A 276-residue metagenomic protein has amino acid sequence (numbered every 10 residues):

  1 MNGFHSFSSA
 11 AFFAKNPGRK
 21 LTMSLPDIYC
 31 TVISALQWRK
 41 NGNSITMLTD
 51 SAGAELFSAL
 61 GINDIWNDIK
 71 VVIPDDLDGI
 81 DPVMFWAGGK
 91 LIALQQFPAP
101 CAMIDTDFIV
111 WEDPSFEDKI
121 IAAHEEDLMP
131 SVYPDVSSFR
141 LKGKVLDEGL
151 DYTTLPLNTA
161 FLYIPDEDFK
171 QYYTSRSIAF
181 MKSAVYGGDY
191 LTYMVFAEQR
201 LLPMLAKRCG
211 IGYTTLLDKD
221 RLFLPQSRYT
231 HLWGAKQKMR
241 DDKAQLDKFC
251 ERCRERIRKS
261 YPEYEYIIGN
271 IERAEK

Functional and structural regions predicted by a protein language model:
M1-L77, W233-K276: N-terminal anchoring/stem segment of glycosyltransferases
N16, L56-L60, D113-S115, L201-L205: A short acidic (Asp/Glu
P26-I28, I33-S34, D75-I104: A conserved donor-nucleotide-binding helix/loop in the catalytic core of Leloir-type glycosyltransferases
S44-I45, C101, I211-T214: Hydrophobic anchor at the start of a short beta-strand that flanks the dinucleotide cofactor-binding loop
D50-E55, D105-E112, K219-D220: Short, polar loop motifs at secondary-structure junctions
G89-P130: GT-A fold catalytic core of metal-dependent nucleotide-sugar glycosyltransferases, centered on the diacidic
S115-K182: Conserved catalytic core of nucleotide-sugar-dependent glycosyltransferases
Y152-R240: Catalytic core and acceptor-binding pocket of nucleotide-sugar-dependent glycosyltransferases
